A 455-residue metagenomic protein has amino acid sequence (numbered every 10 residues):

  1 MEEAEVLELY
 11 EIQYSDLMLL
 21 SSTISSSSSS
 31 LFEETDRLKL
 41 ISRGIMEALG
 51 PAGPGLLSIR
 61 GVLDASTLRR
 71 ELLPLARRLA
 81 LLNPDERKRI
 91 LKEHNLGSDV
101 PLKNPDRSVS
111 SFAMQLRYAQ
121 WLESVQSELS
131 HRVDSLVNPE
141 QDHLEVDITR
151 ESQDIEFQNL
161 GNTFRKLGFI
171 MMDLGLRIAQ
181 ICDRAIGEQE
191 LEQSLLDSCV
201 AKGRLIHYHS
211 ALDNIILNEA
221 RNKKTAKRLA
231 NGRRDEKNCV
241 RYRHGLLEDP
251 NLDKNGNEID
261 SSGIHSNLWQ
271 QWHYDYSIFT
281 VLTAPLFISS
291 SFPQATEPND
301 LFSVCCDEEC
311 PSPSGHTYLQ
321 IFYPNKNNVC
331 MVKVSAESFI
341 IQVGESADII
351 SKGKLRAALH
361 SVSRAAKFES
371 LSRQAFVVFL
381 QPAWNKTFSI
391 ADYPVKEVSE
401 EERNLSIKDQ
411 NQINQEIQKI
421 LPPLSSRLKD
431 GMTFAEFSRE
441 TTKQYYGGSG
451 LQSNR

Functional and structural regions predicted by a protein language model:
M1-R455: Peripheral, non-catalytic segments flanking oxidoreductase cores
